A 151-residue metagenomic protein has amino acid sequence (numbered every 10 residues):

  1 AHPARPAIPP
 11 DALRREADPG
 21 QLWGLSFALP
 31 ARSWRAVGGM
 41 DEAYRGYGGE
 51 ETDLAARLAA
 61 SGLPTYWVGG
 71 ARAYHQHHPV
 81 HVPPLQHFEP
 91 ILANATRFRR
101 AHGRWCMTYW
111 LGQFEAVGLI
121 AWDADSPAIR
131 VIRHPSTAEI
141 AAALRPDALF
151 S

Functional and structural regions predicted by a protein language model:
A1, P83-Q86: Short, hinge-like loop/turn segments at secondary-structure boundaries
A1-G20: Short, flexible, basic/aromatic active-site loop/helix in glycosyltransferases
Q21-G38, A43-A71: A short, conserved alpha-helix in the catalytic core of glycosyltransferases
D53, R57, P90-R97: Alpha-helical elements of Rossmann-like donor-binding domains used by nucleotide-donor carbohydrate transfer enzymes
P64-W67, R104-T108: Substrate-binding/catalytic groove segments of enzymes that remodel or degrade extracellular structural polymers
V68-P84, R97-F98: Active-site donor/metal-binding and catalytic loop motifs of nucleotide-sugar-dependent glycosylation enzymes
Q86-A93, W105-S151: Non-catalytic, C-terminal membrane-associated alpha-helical segments of glycosyltransferases
